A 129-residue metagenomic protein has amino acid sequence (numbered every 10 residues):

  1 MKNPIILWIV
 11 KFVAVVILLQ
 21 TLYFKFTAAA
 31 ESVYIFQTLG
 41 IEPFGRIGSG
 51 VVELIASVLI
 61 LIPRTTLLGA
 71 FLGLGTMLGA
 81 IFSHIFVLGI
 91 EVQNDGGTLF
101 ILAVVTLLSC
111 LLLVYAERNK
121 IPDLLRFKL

Functional and structural regions predicted by a protein language model:
M1-Q20, R64-L129: Extended, low-polarity transmembrane helix blocks
K2-V51: N-terminal first-folded block
I41-E42, L61-R64: Membrane-interface junctions
V52-L59: Hydrophobic, membrane-inserted alpha-helices
